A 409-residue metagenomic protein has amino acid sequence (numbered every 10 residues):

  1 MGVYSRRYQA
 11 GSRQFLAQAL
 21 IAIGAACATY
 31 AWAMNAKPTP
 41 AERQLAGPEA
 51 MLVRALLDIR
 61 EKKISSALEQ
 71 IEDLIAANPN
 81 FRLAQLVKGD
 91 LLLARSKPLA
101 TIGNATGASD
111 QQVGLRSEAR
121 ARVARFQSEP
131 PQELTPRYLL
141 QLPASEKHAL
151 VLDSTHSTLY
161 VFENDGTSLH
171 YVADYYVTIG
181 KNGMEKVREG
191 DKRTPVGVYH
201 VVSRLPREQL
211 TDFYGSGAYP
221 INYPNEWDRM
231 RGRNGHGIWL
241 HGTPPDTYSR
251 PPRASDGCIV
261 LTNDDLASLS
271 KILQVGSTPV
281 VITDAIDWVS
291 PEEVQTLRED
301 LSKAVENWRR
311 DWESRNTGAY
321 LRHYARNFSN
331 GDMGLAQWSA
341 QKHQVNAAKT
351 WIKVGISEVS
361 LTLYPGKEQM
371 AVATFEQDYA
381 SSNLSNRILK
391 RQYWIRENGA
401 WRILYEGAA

Functional and structural regions predicted by a protein language model:
A55, L297-N316, H323: Short, aromatic-enriched amphipathic alpha-helices that serve as compact interaction elements
L92-R137, W351-V354: Alpha-helical linker/edge segments of TPR/alpha-solenoid repeat scaffolds and analogous pre-/post-domain helices
Q127-I238, P244-S249: Gly/Pro-biased beta-strand-loop elements
S203-E306: Exported/periplasmic cell-wall-interacting domains
H343-R391: Surface-exposed, charged secondary-structure patches
N386-A409: Short beta-strand edge/turn micro-motifs at domain boundaries
